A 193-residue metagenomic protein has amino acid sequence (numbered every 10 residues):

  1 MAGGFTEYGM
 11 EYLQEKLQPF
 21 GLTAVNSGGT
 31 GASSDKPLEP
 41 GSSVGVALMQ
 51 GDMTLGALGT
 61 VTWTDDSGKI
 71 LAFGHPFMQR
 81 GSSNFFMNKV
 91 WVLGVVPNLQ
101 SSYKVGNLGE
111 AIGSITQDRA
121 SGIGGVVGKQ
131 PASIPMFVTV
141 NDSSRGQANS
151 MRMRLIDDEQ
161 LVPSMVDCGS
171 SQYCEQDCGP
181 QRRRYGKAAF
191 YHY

Functional and structural regions predicted by a protein language model:
M1-Y193: Terminal presequence/propeptide segments associated with secretion/organelle targeting and zymogen/polyprotein
